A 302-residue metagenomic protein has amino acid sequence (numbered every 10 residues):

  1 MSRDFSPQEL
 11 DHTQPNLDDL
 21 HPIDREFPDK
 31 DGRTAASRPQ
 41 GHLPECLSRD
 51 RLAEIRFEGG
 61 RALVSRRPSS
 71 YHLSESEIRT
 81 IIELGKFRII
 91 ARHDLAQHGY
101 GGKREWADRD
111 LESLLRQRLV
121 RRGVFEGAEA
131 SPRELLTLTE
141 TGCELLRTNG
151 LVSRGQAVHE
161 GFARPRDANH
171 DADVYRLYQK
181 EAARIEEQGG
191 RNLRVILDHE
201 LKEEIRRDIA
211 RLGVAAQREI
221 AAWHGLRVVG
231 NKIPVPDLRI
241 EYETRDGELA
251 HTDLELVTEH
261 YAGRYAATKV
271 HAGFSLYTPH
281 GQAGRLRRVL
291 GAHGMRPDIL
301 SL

Functional and structural regions predicted by a protein language model:
M1-I81, A96-H98, Q117-E140, E144-L302: Electrostatic, structured charged patches in enzyme active sites and in nucleic-acid/phosphate-binding
L84, L95, W106-V120: Basic amphipathic alpha-helical segments that dock to polyanions
K86-G99: Short acidic, hydrophobic short linear motifs in intrinsically disordered regions
